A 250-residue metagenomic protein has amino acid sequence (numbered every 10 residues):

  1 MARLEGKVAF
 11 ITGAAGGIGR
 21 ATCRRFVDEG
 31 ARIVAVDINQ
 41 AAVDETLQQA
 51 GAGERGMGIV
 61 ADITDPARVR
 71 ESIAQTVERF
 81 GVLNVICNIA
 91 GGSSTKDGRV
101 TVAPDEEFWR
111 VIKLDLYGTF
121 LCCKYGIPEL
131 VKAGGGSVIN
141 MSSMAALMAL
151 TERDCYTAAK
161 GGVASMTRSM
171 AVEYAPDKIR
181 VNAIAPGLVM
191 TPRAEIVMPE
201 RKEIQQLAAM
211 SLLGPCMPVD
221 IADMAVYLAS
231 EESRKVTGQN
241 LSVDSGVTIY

Functional and structural regions predicted by a protein language model:
N84, P104-F120, I139, V163: Catalytic Tyr-X3-Lys loop
K96-V100, P104-I112, A194, Q206-L207: Substrate-binding pocket helix/loop in short-chain dehydrogenase/reductase
D97, M148, L213, V226 (+1 more regions): Short C-terminal tail/terminal secondary-structure segment of NAD(P)H-dependent dehydrogenase/reductase domains
C123, A159, T167: Active-site helix of classical SDR
P128, V172-P176, R234: Alpha-helical segment proximal to the catalytic Tyr-Lys
S143: Residue(s) in the substrate-gating loop at a strand-loop-helix junction that position the organic substrate next
A149-T157, S169: Active-site loop-to-helix junction immediately N-terminal to the catalytic Tyr of the SDR YXXXK motif in Rossmann-fold
M210-I221, E232: A conserved structural motif in NAD(P)-dependent oxidoreductases
